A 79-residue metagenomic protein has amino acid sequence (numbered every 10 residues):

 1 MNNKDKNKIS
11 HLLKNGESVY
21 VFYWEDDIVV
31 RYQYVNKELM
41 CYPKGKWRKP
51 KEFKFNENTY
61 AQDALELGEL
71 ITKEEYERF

Functional and structural regions predicted by a protein language model:
N2-Y23: Negatively charged, low-complexity tracts enriched in Asp/Glu with abundant Ser/Thr
Y23-L67: Acidic, low-complexity, intrinsically disordered interaction modules
T72: Short loop/edge segments at beta-strand edges and connector loops that shape dinucleotide/nucleotide cofactor-binding
